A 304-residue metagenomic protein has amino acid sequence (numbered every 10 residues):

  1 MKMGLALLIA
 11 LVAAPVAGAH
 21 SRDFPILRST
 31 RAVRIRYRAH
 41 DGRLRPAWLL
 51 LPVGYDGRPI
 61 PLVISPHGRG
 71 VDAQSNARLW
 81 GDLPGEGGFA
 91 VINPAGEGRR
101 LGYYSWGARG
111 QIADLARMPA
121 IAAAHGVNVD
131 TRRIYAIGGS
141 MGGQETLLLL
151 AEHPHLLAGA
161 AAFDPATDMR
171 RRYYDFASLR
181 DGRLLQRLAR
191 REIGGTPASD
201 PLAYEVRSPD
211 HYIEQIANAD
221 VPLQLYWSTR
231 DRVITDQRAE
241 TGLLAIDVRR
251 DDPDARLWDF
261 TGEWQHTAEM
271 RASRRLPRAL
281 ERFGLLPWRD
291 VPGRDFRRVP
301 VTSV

Functional and structural regions predicted by a protein language model:
A17-I60, R191, W288-V304: A domain-start/cap signature at the N-terminus of enzymes
Y55-I60, S65-Y104: Short substrate-entry loop that stabilizes the transition state in hydrolases
G70, S75, R171-Q215: Mobile cap/lid helix-loop segments that gate and shape the active-site cleft of serine hydrolases
V71, H125, R132-L179: Primarily recognizes the serine-hydrolase "nucleophile elbow" in alpha/beta-hydrolase and SGNH/GDSL folds
W106-V127: Alpha/beta-hydrolase active-site loop
I216-L223: Short, proline-enriched alpha-helix->beta-strand connector loops that line the catalytic pocket of alpha/beta-hydrolase
Q224-Y226, Q237-V304: C-terminal catalytic histidine-bearing segment of alpha/beta-hydrolase fold enzymes
T229-T235: Acidic catalytic loop of the alpha/beta-hydrolase fold
